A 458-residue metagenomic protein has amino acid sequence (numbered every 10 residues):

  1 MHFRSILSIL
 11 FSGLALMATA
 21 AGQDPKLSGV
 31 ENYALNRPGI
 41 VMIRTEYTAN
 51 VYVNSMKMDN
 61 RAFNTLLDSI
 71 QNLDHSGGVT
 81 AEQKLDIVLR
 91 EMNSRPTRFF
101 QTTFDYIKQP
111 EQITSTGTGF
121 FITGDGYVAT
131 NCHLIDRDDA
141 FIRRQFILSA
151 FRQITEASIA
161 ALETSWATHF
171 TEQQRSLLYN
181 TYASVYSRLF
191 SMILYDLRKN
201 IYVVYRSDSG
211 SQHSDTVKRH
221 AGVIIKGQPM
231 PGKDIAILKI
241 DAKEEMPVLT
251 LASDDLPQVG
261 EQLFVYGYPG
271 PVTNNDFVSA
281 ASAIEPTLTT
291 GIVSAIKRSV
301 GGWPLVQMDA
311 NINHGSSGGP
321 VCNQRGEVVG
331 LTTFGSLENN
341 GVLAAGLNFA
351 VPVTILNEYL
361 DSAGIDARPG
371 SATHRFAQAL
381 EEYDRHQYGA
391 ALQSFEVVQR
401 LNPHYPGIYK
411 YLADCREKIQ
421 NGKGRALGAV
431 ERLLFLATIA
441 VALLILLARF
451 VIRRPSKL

Functional and structural regions predicted by a protein language model:
G22-C132, G232-A236, I419, K423: N-terminal activation segment of mature serine protease catalytic domains
K26, T48-N50, T123-I142, E172-M192 (+4 more regions): Conserved active-site neighborhood of the chymotrypsin/trypsin-like protease fold
L27-E31, F141-M192, L331-V397, G407-G424: C-terminal cap/linker of serine protease catalytic domains
D86-M92, I107-K108, T114, Y205-P229 (+3 more regions): Flexible, gly/ser-rich surface segments that form the specificity/activation loops bordering the active-site cleft
F120-F121, Q258, N311-T332: Catalytic nucleophile loop of clan PA
A429-V451: Selective detector of the "anchor" transmembrane alpha-helix that sits immediately C-terminal
R454-L458: Cytoplasmic C-terminal tails of single-pass
